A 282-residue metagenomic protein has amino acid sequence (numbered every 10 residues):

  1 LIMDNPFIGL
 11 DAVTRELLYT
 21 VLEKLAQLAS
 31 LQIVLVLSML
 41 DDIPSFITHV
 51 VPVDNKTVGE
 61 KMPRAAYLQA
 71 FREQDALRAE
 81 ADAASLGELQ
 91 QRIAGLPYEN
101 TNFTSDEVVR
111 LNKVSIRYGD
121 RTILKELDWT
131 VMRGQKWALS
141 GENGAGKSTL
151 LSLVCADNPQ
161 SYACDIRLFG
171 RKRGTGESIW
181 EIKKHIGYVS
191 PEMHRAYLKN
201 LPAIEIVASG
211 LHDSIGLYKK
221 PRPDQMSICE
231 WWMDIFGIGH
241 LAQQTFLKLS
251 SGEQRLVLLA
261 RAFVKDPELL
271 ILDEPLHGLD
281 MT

Functional and structural regions predicted by a protein language model:
L1, P191-K248: ABC-family P-loop ATPase nucleotide-binding domains
I2-N5, L270-E274: Catalytic Walker B motif of ABC-type/P-loop ATPase nucleotide-binding domains
N55-G87: Conserved beta-strand-loop-alpha-helix hinge in the C-terminal portion of ABC ATPase nucleotide-binding domains
V109, I123-E126: Conserved structural motif at the start of ABC-family nucleotide-binding domains
S140-E142: The feature captures the beta-strand-to-loop junction immediately N-terminal to the Walker
D165-E181: ABC ATPase NBD Q-loop/coupling interface
L259: Hydrophobic anchor residue at the start of the ABC signature
